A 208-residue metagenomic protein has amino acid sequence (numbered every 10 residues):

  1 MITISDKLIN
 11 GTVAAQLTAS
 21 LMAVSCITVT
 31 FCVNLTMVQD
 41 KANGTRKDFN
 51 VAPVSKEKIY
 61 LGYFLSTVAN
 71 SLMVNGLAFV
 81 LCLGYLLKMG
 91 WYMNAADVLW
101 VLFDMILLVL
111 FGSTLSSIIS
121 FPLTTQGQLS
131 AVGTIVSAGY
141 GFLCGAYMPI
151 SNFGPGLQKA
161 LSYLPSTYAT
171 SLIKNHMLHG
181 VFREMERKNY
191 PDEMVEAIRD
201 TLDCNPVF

Functional and structural regions predicted by a protein language model:
I2, A14-T36: Long, hydrophobic alpha-helical segments
L21, D40, F49, Y63-F64 (+3 more regions): Residue-level recognition of transmembrane alpha-helices in multi-pass small-molecule transporters/permeases
T30-V54: Transmembrane helix boundary and interhelical loop/hinge segments in multi-pass membrane proteins
N43-V51, T124, K159-S162, N175: Short amphipathic alpha-helical coupling elements at transmembrane boundaries
T45-R46, I59-V68: Short hydrophobic alpha-helical segments within the ABC transporter permease transmembrane module
K56, T67-Y140: Alpha-helical transmembrane segments and their short interhelical loops
S120-S171: Transmembrane helix segments
I150-C204: Short hydrophobic, aromatic-rich alpha-helical segments embedded in or entering the lipid bilayer of multi-pass
